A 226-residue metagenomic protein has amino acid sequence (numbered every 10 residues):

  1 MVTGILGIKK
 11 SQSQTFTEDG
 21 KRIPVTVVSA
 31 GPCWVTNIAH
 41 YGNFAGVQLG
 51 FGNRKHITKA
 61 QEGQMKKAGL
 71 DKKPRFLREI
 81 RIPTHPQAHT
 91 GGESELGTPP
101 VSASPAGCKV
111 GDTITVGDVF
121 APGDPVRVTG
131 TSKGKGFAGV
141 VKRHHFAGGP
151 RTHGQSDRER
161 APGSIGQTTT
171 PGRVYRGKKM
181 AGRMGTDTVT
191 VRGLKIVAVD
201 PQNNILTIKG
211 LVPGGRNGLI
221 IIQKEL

Functional and structural regions predicted by a protein language model:
M1-L226: Extended basic (Lys/Arg/His-rich) segments that typically form rRNA-contacting surfaces in ribosomal proteins
